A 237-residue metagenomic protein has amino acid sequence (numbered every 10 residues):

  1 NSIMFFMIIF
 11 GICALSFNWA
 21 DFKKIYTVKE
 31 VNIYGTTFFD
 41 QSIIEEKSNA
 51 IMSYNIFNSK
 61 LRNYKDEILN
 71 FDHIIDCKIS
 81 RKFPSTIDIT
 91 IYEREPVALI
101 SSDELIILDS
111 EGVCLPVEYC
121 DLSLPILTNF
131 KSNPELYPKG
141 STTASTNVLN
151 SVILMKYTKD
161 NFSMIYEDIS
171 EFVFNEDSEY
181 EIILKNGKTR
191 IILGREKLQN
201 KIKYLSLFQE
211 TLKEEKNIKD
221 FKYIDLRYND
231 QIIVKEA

Functional and structural regions predicted by a protein language model:
N1-N32, S42-N55, R62-D66, N70 (+1 more regions): Charged, solvent-exposed interaction patches on well-folded alpha/beta domains that mediate macromolecular contacts
G35-F38: Short polar catalytic/cofactor-binding loops
